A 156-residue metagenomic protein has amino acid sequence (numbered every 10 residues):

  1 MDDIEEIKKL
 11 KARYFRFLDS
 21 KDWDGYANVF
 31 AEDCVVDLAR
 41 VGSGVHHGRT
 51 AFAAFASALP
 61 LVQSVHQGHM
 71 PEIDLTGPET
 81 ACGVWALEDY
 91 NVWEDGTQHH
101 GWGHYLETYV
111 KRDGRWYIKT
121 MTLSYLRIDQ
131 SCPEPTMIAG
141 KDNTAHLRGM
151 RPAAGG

Functional and structural regions predicted by a protein language model:
M1-E32: Short, low-complexity N-terminal intrinsically disordered segments enriched in polar/charged residues
K9, H47, H146-G149: Intrinsically disordered, low-complexity sequence elements enriched in Ser/Thr/Gly/Pro
W23-D89: A solvent-exposed, acidic/Ser-Thr-rich amphipathic alpha-helical stretch
P60-G156: A beta-strand edge to alpha-helix "cap/lid" segment located at domain peripheries
